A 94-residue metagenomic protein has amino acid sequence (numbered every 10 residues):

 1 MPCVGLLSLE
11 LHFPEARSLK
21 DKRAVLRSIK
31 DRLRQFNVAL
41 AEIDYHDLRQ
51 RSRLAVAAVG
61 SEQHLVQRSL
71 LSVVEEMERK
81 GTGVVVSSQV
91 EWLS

Functional and structural regions predicted by a protein language model:
C3-E15: Short glycine-/aliphatic-rich beta-strand segments at the starts of folded cytosolic domains
S18, R34, V38-E42, Q67: Amphipathic alpha-helical assembly/interaction segments
K22: C-terminal binding/interaction regions
S28-N37, V74-T82: A common structural junction motif
N37-D44, V84-V90: Short beta-strand elements
E42-E62: Short, charge-patterned binding micro-sites
A58-S94: C-terminal structural segments of small proteins and small subunits
